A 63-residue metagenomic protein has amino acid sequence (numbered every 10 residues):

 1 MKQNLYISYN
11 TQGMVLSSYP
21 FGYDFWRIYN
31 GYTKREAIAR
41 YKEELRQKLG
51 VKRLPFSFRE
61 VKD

Functional and structural regions predicted by a protein language model:
M1-L16: Short N-terminal "domain-start" leader segments that mark the transition from disordered tails or signal peptides into
M1-Q3, R59-D63: Short intrinsically disordered terminal tails
T11, P20-D24, R59-V61: Intrinsically disordered, low-complexity serine/threonine-rich segments
V15, G22, Y41-E43: Short intrinsically disordered, low-complexity segments
S18-E36: Short, flexible N-terminal segments of the mature chain
N30-R53: A short, charged, amphipathic alpha-helix used as a generic interaction element across diverse proteins
